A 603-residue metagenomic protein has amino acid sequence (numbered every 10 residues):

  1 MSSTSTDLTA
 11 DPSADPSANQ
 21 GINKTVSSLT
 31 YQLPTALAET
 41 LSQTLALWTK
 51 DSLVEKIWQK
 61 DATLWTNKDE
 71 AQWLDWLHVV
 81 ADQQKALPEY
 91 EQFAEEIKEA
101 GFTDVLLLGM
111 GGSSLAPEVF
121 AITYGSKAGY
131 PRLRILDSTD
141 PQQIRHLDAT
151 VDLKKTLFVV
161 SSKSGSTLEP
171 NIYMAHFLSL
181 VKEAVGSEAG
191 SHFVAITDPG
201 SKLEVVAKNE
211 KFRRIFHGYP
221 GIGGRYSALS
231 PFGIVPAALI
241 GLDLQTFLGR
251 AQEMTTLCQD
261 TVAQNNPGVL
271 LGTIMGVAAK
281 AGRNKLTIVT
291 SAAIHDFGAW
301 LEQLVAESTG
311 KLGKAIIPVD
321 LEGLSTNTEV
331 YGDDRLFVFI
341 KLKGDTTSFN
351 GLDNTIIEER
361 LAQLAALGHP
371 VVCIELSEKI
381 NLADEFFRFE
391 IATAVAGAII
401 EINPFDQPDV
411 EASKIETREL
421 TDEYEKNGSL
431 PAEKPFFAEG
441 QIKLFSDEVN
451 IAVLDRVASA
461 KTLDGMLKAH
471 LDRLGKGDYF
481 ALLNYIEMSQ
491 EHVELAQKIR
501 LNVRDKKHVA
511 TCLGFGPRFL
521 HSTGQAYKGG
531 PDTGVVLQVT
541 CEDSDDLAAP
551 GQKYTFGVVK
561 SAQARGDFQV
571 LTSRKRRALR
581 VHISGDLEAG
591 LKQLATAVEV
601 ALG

Functional and structural regions predicted by a protein language model:
S2-D7, N19-K98, G344, L352-D353 (+6 more regions): Extended, charge-enriched "interface" segments that sit outside catalytic cores
E95-T261, I340-G351, E358-I374, E419: Glycine-rich phosphate-binding loops that contact phosphosugars or nucleotide phosphates
A116-A121, R145-D148, E169-M174, L203-N209 (+8 more regions): Short acidic, glycine/serine/threonine-rich loops at helix termini
D137-R145, G200-K202, L321-S325, E378-N381 (+1 more regions): Short acidic loop-to-helix transition motifs that present clustered carboxylates
E183-F337, T347, R388-H508: Active-site phosphate/pyrophosphate-binding segments
G313-N327, D334-A383, I400: Structured mid-domain segments that build the active-site/substrate or prosthetic-cofactor binding neighborhood
L352-T355, Y479-T511, F515-R518, K528 (+2 more regions): Extended C-terminal subregions enriched in glycine
D406, E411, L430-A432, A469-L482 (+3 more regions): C-terminal amphipathic alpha-helical interaction region
